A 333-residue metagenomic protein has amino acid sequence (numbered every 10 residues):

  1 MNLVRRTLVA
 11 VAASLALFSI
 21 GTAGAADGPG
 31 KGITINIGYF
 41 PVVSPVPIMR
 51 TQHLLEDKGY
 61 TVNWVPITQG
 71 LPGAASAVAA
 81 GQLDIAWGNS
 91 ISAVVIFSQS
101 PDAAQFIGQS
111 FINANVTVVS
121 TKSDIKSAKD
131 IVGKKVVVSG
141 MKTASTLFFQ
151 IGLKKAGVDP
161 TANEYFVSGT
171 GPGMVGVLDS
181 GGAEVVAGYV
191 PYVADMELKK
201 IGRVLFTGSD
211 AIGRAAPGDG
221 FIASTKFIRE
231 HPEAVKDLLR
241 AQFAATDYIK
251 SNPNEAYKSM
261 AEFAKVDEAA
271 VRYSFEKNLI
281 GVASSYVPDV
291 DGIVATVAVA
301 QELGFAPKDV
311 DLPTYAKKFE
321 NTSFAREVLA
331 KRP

Functional and structural regions predicted by a protein language model:
M1-T34, L329-P333: Short, low-complexity disordered leader/linker segments with a strong preference for bacterial N-terminal type II
A26-T161, Y165-S168, E184-V190, I201-F206 (+1 more regions): Short, glycine-/small- and polar/acidic-enriched structural segments that line small-molecule recognition paths
H53, S76, A80, V94 (+13 more regions): Solvent-exposed, polar/charged alpha-helical surfaces in well-ordered, non-transmembrane soluble domains, broadly
E56, K154, E197, E262 (+1 more regions): Short polybasic/polar patches that bind polyanions
D57, S209-R214, I280-D289: Short, solvent-exposed loop/beta-turn-alpha elements that line the ligand-binding surface or hinge of extracytoplasmic
I91, F166, P172-E262: Pocket-lining segment of extracytoplasmic ligand-binding domains
R229-P307: Secondary-structure end/capping motifs
A298-P333: Conserved C-terminal helix/tail region of periplasmic/extracytoplasmic solute-binding proteins
